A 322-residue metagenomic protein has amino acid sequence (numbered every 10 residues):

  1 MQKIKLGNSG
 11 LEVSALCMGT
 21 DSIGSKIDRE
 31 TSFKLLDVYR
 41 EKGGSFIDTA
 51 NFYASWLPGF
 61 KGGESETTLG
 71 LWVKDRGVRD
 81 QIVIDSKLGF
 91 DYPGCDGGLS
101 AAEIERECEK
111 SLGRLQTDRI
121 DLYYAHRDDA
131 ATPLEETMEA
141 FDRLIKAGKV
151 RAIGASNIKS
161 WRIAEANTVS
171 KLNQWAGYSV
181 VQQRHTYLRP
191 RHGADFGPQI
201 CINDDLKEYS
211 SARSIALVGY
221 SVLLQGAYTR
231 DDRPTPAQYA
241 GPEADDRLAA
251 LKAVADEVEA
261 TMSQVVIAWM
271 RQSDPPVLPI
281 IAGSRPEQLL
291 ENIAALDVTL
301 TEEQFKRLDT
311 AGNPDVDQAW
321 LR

Functional and structural regions predicted by a protein language model:
M1-D80, K146, V222: N-terminal binding-site loop/beta-alpha segment at the start of enzyme catalytic domains that lines or forms
G7-G24, V83-C95, R119, Y124 (+1 more regions): N-terminal small/glycine-rich loop or linker at the start of catalytic domains across soluble metabolic enzymes
L11-L16, G43-S45, V78-I82, T117-D121 (+4 more regions): Short, well-ordered coil/turn segments that N-cap beta-strands
M18, T49, S86, L122-A125 (+4 more regions): Conserved beta-strand positions
I27-Y39, L99-R114, A164-T168: Short, acidic/polar
F52-Y53, D75-L99: Structural motif corresponding to the early beta-alpha repeats
L112-P133: Active-site groove signature of glycoside hydrolases
T132-D315, A319-R322: Beta/alpha (TIM)-barrel catalytic core signal, keyed to glycine-rich beta->alpha loops juxtaposed to Asp/Glu that bind
